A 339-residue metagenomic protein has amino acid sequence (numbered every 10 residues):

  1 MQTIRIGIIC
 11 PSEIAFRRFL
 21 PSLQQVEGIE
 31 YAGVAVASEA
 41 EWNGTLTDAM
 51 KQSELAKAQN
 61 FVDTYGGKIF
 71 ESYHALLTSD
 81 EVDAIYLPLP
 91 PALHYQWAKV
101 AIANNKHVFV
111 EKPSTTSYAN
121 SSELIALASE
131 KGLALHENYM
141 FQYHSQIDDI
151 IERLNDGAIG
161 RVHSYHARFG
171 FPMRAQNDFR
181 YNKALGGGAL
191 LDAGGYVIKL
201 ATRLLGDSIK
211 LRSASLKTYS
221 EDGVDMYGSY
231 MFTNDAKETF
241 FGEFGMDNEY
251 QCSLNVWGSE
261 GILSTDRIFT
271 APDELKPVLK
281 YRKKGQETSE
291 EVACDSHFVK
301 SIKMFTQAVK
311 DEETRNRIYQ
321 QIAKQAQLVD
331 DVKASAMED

Functional and structural regions predicted by a protein language model:
M1-N104, E338: N-terminal glycine-/serine-/threonine-rich beta1-alpha1-beta2 phosphate-ribose binding loop of Rossmann-like
M1-T3, I9, G28, A84-Y86 (+2 more regions): C-terminal helix-rich "cap/oligomerization" subdomain common to oxidoreductases
I14, F141-R212, S220: Predominantly a Rossmann-like dinucleotide-binding segment in NAD(P)-dependent oxidoreductases
I14, T45, M50, D273 (+1 more regions): Active-site loop of classical SDR/Rossmann-like NAD(P)-dependent oxidoreductases, centered on the catalytic Tyr-X3-Lys
E71, V110, E137, S213-L216 (+1 more regions): Short loop/edge segments at beta-strand edges and connector loops that shape dinucleotide/nucleotide cofactor-binding
A84, P90-P91, Y95-Q142: Beta-strand-loop-alpha-helix segment that lines the small-molecule cofactor/substrate pocket of alpha/beta enzymes
K199-P272, K303-A308, E313: Contiguous beta-strand/loop segments that form the cofactor/metal-binding neighborhood of enzyme cores
L254, D273-G285: Short polybasic amphipathic segments
